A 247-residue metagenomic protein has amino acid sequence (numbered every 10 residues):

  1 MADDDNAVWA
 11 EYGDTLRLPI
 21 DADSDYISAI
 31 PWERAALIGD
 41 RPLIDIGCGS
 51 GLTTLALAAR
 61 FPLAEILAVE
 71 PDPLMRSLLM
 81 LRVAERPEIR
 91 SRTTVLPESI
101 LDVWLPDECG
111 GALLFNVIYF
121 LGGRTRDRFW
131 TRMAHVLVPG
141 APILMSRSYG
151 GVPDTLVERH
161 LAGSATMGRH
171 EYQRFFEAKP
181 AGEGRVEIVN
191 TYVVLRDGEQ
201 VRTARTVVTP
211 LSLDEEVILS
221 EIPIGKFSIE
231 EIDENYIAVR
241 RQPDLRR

Functional and structural regions predicted by a protein language model:
M1-G39: Conserved class I S-adenosyl-L-methionine
D40-G49: Conserved class I S-adenosyl-L-methionine
G51-L55: Glycine-rich SAM-binding Motif I of class I
L57-D102: Class I SAM-dependent methyltransferase SAM/SAH-binding core
G110-T125: A short SAM/SAH-binding and catalytic strip from SAM-dependent methyltransferases
D127-P139: A short glycine-rich, Lys/Arg-flanked "PGG" loop and its adjoining helix->strand segment in the class I
S146-L213: SAM-dependent methyltransferase
T209-R247: C-terminal lobe and adjacent flexible extensions of AdoMet/dcAdoMet transferase-like proteins
